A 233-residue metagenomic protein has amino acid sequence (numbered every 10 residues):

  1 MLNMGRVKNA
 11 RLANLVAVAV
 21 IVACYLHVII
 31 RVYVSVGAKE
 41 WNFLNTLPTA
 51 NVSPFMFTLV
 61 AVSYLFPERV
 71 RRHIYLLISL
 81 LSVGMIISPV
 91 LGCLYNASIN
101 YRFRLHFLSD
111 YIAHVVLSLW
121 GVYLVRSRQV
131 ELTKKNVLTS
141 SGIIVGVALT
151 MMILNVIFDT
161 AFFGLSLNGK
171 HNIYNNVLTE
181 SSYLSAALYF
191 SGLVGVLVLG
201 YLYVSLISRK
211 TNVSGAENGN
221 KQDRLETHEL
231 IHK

Functional and structural regions predicted by a protein language model:
M1-S63: Early transmembrane hairpin module of multi-pass membrane proteins
G5-A13, L65-Y75, S127-L138: Membrane-interface helix-boundary motifs at transmembrane edges
A19-V32, H73-C93: Small-polar-interrupted transmembrane alpha-helices in polytopic inner-membrane proteins
I29-K39, L91-R102: Juxtamembrane "helix-exit" motif on the non-cytosolic side of transmembrane helices
K39-T49, N100-I112: Non-cytosolic membrane-interface motifs at loop->transmembrane helix junctions
P48-L59, L94, L108-L119: Membrane-embedded alpha-helical segments of multi-pass membrane proteins, especially the transmembrane helices
L59-A61, V116-K135: Alpha-helical transmembrane segments in multipass membrane proteins, preferentially the mid-helix core
S140, V145, V156-V198: Membrane-interface transmembrane-helix boundary segments in multi-pass integral membrane proteins
